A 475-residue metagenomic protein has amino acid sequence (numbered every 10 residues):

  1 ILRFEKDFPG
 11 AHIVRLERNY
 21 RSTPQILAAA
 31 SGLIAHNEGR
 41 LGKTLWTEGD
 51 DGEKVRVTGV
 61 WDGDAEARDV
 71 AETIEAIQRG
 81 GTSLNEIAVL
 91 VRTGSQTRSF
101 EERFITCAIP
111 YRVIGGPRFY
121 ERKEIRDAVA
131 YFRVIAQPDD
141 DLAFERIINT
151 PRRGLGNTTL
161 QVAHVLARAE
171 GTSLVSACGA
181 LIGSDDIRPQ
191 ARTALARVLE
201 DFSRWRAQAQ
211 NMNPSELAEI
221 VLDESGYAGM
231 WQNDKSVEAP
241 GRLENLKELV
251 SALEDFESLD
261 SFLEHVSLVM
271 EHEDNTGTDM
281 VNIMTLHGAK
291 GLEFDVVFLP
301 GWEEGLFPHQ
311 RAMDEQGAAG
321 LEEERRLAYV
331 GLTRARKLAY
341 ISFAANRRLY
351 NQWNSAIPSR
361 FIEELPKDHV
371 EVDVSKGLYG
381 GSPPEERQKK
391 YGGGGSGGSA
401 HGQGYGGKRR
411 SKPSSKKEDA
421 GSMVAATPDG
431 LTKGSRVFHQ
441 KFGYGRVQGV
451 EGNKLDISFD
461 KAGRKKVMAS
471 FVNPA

Functional and structural regions predicted by a protein language model:
I1-K6, A30: Short regulatory helix/loop adjacent to the ATP-binding pocket of P-loop NTPases
I1-R3, R18-S22, V221: Conserved helicase NTPase motor core
P9-H12, E17-P110, R133-Q137, R192 (+1 more regions): Helicase P-loop NTPase motor core
S83, T97-I109, R122, V129-E371 (+1 more regions): Conserved helicase C-terminal RecA-like lobe
L90-R92, I114, M284-L286, D295-W302 (+4 more regions): Generic beta-strand/beta-sheet core signal
G94, G115-R122: Conserved helicase motor
A108-R118, V467: Conserved RecA-like helicase motor-core motifs
L365-K441, R446-Q448, G452, D456-A475: Acidic, low-complexity intrinsically disordered tails
